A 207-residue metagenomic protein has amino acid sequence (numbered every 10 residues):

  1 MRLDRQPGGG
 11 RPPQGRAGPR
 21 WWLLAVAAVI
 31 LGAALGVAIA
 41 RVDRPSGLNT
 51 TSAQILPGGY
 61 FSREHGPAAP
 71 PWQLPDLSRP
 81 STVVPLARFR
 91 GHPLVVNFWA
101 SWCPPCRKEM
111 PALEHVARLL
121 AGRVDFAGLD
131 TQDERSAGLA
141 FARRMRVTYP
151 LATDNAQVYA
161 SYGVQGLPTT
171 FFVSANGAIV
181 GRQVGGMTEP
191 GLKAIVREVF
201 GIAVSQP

Functional and structural regions predicted by a protein language model:
M1-P75, P207: N-terminal targeting signals for export/organelle localization
R63-G66, P71-L94: A short beta-strand-turn-helix
W72, V84, F98-W99, F141 (+2 more regions): Conserved hydrophobic/aromatic "anchor" residues that stabilize well-ordered secondary structure elements
L77, S101, T131-E134, V147 (+2 more regions): Solvent-exposed coil/turn segments that connect beta secondary-structure elements in extracytoplasmic/periplasmic
V83-R107, L113, F126: Short active-site neighborhood of thiol/selenol oxidoreductases, capturing the structured segment around
R90-H92, G122, V147-T148, V164: Active-site acidic short loop of glycosyltransferases
R107-M145, T153-S161, A194: Structural microenvironment flanking redox-active thiols in thiol-disulfide oxidoreductases
L139-V147, T153-P207: Thiol/disulfide oxidoreductase modules built on the thioredoxin-like
